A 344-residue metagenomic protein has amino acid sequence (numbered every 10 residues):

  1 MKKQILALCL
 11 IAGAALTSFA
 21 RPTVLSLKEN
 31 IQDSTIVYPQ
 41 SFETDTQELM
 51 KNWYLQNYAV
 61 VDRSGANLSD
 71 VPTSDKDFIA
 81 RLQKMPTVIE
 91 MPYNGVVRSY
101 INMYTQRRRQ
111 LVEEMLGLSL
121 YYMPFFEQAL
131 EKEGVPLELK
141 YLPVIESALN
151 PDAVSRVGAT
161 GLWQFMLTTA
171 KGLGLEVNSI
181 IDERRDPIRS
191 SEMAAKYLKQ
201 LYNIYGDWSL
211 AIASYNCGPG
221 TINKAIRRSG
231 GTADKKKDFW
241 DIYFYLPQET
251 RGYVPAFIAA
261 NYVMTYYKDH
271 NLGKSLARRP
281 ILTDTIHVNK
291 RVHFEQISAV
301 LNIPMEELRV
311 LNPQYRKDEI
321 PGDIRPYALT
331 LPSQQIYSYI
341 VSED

Functional and structural regions predicted by a protein language model:
M1-L25: Bacterial Sec-dependent N-terminal signal peptides
F19-E133: An acidic, Gly/Ser/Thr/Pro-rich helix-cap/linker signature
Y100-E114, A148-R156, Q164-G206, G231-Y245: Substrate-binding clefts and substrate-entry loops adjacent to catalytic sites of polymer-processing enzymes acting on
V135-D152, A211-N216, R309-N312: Short, functionally critical alpha-helical segments immediately adjacent to catalytic or ligand/cofactor-binding
K199-R227: Catalytic and binding regions of secreted/periplasmic enzymes and modules that target cell-wall glycans
S275-N302: Primarily a LysM-type cell-wall glycan-binding module
H293-G322: LysM (lysin motif) carbohydrate-binding repeats in extracellular/periplasmic proteins that recognize
L311-D344: Extracellular LysM carbohydrate-binding repeats and other cell-envelope/extracellular binding modules
